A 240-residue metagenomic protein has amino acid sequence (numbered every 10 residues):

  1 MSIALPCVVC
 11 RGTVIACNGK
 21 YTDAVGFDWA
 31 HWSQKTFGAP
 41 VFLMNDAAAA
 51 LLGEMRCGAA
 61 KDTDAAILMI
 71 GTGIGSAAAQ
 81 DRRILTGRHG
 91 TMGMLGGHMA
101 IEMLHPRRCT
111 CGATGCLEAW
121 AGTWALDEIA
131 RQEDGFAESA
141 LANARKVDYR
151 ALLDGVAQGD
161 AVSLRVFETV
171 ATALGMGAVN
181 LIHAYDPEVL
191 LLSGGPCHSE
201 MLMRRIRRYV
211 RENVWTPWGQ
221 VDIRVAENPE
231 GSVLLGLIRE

Functional and structural regions predicted by a protein language model:
M1, V9-V14, H31, K35-A39 (+3 more regions): ATP-binding/phosphotransfer module of carbohydrate and carboxylate kinases, centering on a glycine-rich
A4-L5, C17, I70: A secondary-structure boundary/capping signal
I15-T22: Short glycine-enriched, charge-decorated loop/helix-capping segments at active-site entrances that position
T22-A30: A structural motif shared across PLP-dependent enzymes of the aminotransferase-like
V41-N45: General beta-strand structural signal in soluble alpha/beta enzymes
A48-L51: Short acidic loop-to-helix transition motifs that present clustered carboxylates
T63-W120: Glycine-rich phosphate-binding loop of actin/hexokinase-like ATP-binding domains
